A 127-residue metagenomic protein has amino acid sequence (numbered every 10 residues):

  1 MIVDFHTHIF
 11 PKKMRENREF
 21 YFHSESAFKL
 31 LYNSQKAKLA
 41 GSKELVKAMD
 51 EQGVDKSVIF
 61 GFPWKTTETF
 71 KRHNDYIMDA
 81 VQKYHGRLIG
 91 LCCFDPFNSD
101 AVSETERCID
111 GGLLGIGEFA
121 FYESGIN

Functional and structural regions predicted by a protein language model:
M1-F60, E68, I109: An N-terminally biased module of ancient metal coordination in phosphate/nucleic-acid-related enzymes
D55-K56, W64-N127: Active-site gating/metal-coordination segments in enzymes
